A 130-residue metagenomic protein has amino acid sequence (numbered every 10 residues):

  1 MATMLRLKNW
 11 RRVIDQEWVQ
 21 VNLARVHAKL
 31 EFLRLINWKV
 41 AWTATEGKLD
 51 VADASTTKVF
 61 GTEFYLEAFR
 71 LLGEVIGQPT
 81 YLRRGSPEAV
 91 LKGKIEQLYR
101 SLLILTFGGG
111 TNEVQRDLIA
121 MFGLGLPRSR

Functional and structural regions predicted by a protein language model:
M1-R130: Alpha-helical interface subdomain recognition
